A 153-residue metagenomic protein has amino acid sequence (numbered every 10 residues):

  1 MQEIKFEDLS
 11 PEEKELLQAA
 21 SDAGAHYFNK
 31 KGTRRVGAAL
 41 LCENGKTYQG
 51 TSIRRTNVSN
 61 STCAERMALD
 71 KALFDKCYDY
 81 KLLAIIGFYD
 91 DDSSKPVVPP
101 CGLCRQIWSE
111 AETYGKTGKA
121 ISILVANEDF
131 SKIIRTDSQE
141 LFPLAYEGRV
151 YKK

Functional and structural regions predicted by a protein language model:
M1-N29, K76-K153: C-terminal binding/interaction regions
R35-C42, L124-V125: Short beta-strand scaffold segments in enzyme catalytic cores
K46-T47, K132: Hydrophobic "anchor" residues
G50-V58, D90-K95: A short glycine/serine-rich beta->alpha loop
R55-F74: A short mixed-secondary-structure module that forms the rim of ligand-binding clefts
